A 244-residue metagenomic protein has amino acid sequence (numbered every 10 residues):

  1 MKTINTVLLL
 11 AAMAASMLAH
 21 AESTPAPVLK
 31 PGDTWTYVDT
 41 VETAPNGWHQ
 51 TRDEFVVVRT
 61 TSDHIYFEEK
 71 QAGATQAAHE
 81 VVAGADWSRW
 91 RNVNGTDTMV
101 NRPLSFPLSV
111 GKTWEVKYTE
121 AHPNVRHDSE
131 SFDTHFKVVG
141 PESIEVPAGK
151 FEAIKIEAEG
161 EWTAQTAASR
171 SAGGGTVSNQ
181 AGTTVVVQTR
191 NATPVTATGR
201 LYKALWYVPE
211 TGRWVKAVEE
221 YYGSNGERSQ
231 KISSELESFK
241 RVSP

Functional and structural regions predicted by a protein language model:
M1-L8: Bacterial N-terminal signal peptides that target proteins for export
A14-S16: N-terminal signal peptide c-region/cleavage motif recognized by signal peptidases
E22-G84, N92-N94, N124-P244: Acidic, serine/threonine-rich low-complexity disordered tracts
H79-N124, D128: Predominantly extracellular/secreted and cell-surface proteins with exposed, flexible low-complexity segments
